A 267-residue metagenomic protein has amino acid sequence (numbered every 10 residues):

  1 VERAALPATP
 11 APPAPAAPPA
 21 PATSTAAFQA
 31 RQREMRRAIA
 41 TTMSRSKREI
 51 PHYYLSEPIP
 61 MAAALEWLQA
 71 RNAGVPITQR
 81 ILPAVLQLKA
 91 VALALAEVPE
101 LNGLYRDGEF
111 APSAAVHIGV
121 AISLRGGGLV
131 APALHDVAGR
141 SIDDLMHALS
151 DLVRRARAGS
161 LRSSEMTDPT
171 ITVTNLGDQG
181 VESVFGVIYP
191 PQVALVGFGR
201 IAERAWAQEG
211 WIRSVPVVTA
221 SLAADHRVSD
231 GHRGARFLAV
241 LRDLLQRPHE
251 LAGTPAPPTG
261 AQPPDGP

Functional and structural regions predicted by a protein language model:
V1-P267: C-terminal catalytic/motor cores of large multi-domain enzyme assemblies
